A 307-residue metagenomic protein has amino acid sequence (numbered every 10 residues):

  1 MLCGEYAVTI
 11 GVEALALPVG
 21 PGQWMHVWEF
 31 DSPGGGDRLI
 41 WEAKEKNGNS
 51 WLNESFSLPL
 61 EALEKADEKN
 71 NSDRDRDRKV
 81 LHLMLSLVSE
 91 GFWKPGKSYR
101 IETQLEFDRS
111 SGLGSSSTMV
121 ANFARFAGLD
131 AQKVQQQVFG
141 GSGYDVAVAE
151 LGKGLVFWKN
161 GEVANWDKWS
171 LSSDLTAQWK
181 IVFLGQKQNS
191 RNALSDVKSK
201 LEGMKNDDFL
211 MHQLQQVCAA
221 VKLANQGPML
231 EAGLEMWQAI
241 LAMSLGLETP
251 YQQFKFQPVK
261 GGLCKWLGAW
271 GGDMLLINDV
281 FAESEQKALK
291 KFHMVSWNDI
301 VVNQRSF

Functional and structural regions predicted by a protein language model:
M1-S111, K133, L263-G271, V280-Q286 (+1 more regions): ATP-binding N-lobe of GHMP and related small-molecule kinases
C3-E5, T9-G11, Q216-F307: Glycine-rich, charge-dense phosphate/pyrophosphate-binding loop(s) and the adjacent flexible "lid"/catalytic subdomain
A7-V12, A16-P18, S117-T118, S142-K153 (+1 more regions): FAD-binding core of FAD-dependent oxidoreductases, characterized by glycine-rich FAD pyrophosphate-binding loops
A16, W24, V146, V156 (+2 more regions): Conserved hydrophobic/aromatic beta-strand scaffold that supports enzyme active sites
W51-L60, D77, L105, T118-A124 (+3 more regions): Long, contiguous secondary-structure blocks with strong helical propensity
D75-K168, L289: Gly/Ser-rich oxyanion-binding loop with an adjacent helix/lid that shapes the negatively charged ligand pocket
W169-L223: Acyltransferase
